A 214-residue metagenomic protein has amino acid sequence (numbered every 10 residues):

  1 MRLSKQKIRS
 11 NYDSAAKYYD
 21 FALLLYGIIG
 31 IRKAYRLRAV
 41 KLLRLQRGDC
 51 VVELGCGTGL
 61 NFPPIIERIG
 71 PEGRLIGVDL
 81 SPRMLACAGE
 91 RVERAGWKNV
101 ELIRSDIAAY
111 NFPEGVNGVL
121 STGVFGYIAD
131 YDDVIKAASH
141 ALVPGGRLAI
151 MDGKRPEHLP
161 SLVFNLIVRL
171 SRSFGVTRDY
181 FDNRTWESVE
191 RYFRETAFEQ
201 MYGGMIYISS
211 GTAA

Functional and structural regions predicted by a protein language model:
M1-R44, L60-P64, C87, F164-R172: Conserved class I S-adenosyl-L-methionine
Q6, L23-L25, A149-G203: C-terminal alpha-helical "lid/dimerization" subdomain adjacent to the S-adenosyl-L-methionine
D49, G73, G146: Glycine-centered, small-residue-biased loops immediately flanking beta-strands in adenine/cofactor-binding cores
V52-A109: Class I SAM-dependent methyltransferase SAM/SAH-binding core
G70, I128-A129, L142-V143: Helix-to-beta-strand junctions that scaffold the AdoMet/dcAdoMet cofactor pocket in Class I SAM-dependent enzymes
A108-V119: A short acidic, Gly/Pro-enriched loop at the edge of an enzyme's catalytic core that lines a small-molecule cofactor
G118-D130: A short SAM/SAH-binding and catalytic strip from SAM-dependent methyltransferases
D132-P144: A short glycine-rich, Lys/Arg-flanked "PGG" loop and its adjoining helix->strand segment in the class I
